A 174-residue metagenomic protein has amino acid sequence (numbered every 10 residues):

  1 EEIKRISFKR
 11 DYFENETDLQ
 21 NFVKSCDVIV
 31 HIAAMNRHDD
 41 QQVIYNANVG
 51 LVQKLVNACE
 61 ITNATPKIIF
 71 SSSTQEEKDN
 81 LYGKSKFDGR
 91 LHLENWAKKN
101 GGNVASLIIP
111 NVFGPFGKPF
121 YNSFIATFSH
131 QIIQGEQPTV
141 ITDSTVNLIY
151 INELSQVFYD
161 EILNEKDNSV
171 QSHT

Functional and structural regions predicted by a protein language model:
E1-R5: N-terminal Rossmann NAD(P)H-binding glycine-rich loop of SDR-like oxidoreductase domains
F13-I61, S73-D79: NAD(P)H-binding glycine-rich loop region in Rossmannoid oxidoreductase-like domains and their noncatalytic homologs
A33, S72-T74, I109-P110, D143: Histidine-centered beta-alpha loop that forms part of the nucleotide-sugar donor binding/catalytic region in diverse
Y45, V49, D79-F87, K118-N122 (+1 more regions): Short-chain dehydrogenase/reductase
G50-L91, N95, N100, V104-L107: Conserved Rossmann-fold NAD(P)-dependent oxidoreductase catalytic core, especially the SDR/UDP-sugar
E94-G117, H130-N147: Conserved beta-loop-beta element that borders a ligand/cofactor-binding pocket
P119-T127, I141-N164: Substrate-positioning beta->alpha
D160-T174: Mid/C-terminal beta-alpha module of Rossmann-like enzyme folds, strongest in SDR-family dehydrogenases/epimerases
